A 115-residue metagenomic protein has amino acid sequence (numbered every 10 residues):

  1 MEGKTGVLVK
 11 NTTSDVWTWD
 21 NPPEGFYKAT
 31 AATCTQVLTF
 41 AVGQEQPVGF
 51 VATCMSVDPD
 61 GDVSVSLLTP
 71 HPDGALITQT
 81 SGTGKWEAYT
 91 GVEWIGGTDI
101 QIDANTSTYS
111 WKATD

Functional and structural regions predicted by a protein language model:
M1-D115: Beta-strand-enriched cores of mature, soluble protein domains
